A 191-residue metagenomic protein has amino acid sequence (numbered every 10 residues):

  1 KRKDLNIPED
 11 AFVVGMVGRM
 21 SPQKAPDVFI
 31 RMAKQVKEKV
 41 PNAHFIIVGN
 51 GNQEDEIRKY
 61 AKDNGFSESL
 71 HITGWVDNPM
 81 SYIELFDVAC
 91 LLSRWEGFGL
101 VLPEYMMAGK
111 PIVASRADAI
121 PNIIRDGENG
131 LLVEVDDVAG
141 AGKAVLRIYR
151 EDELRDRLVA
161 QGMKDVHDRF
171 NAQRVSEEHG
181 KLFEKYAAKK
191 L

Functional and structural regions predicted by a protein language model:
K1-I7, E178: A short helix/loop element that forms part of the nucleotide-sugar donor recognition site in Leloir-type
F12, M16-E38, F45, N52-R58 (+3 more regions): A conserved mid-protein helix/loop that constitutes part of the nucleotide-sugar donor-binding site
R58-G74: Nucleotide-activated donor-binding/catalytic signature segment of Leloir-type glycosyltransferases, i.e., the conserved
W75, R94: Aromatic "clamp/platform" in nucleotide-sugar-dependent glycosyltransferases that forms part of the donor/acceptor
G99-L102, I120: Short glycine/serine-rich donor-binding loops of glycosyltransferases
P111-A114, I124: Short hydrophobic beta-strand element within catalytic cores of glycosyltransferases and related nucleotide-activated
D126-G127, L131-V138, R147-D152: Conserved acidic donor-binding segment of nucleotide-sugar-dependent glycosyltransferases
G140, R147, L154-R169, V175-K181: A short, well-ordered alpha-helix in the C-terminal region of glycosyltransferases
